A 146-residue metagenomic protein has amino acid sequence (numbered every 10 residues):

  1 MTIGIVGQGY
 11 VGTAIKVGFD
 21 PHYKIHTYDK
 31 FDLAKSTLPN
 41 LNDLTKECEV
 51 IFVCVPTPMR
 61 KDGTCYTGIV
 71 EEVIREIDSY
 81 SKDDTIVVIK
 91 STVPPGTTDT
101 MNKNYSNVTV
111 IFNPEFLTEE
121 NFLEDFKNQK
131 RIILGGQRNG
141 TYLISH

Functional and structural regions predicted by a protein language model:
M1-H146: Structural/interface elements that position substrates and couple domains in central-metabolism enzymes
